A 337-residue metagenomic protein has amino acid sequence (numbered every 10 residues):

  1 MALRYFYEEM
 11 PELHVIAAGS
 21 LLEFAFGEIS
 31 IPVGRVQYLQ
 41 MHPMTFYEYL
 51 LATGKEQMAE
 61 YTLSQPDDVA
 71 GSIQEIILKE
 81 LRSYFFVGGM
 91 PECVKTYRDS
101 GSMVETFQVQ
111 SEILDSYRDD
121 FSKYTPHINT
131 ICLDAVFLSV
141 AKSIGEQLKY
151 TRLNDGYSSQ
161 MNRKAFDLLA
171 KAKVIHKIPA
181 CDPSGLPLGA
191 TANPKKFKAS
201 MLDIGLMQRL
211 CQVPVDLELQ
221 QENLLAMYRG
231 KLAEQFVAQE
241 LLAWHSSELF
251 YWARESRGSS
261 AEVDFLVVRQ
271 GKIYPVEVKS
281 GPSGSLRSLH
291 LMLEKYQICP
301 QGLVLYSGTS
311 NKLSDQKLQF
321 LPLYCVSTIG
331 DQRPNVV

Functional and structural regions predicted by a protein language model:
M1-L22: Conserved catalytic/switch belt of AAA+ P-loop NTPases
M1-Y5, A165, S288-M292: A short acidic, amphipathic alpha-helical/loop segment
G19-S20, F26-S143: Interdomain motor-coupling "hinge/lid" segment immediately C-terminal to the ATP-binding subdomain of NTP-driven enzymes
S20-F24, V304-N311: Short, polar loop motifs at secondary-structure junctions
K95-Q270: Accessory nucleic acid-recognition modules appended to NTPase machines
I273-S283: Active-site ExK catalytic segment of metal-dependent nucleases
G281-L291, L313: Active-site-adjacent loop/helix micro-motif of nuclease/hydrolase catalytic cores
T309-V337: Domain-level recognition of nuclease-like catalytic cores that cleave nucleotide substrates
